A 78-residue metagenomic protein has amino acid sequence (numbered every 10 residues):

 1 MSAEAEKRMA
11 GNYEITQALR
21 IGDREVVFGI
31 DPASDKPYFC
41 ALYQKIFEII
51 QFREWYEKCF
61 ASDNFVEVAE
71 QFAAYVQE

Functional and structural regions predicted by a protein language model:
M1-R20: Negatively charged, low-complexity tracts enriched in Asp/Glu with abundant Ser/Thr
I21-F28: Charged, amphipathic alpha-helical segments
F28-K58, Y75: Short aromatic-glycine-(Arg/Gly/Cys) micro-motifs in beta-strand/loop hairpins
F52, S62-E78: A short, charged, amphipathic alpha-helix used as a generic interaction element across diverse proteins
